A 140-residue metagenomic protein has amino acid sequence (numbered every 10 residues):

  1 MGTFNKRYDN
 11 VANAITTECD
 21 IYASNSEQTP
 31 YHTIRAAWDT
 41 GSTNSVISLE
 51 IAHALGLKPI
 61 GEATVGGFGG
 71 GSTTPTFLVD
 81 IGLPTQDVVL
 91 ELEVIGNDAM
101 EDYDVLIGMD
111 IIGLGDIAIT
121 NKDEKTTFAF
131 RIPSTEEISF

Functional and structural regions predicted by a protein language model:
M1-F140: Pepsin/retropepsin-fold aspartyl endopeptidases
